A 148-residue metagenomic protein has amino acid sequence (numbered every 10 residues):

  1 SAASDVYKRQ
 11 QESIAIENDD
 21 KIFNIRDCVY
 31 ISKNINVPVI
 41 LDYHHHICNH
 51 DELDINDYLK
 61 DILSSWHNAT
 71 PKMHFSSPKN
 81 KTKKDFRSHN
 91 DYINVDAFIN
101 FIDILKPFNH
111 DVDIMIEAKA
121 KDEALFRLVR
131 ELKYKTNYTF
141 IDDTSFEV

Functional and structural regions predicted by a protein language model:
A2-Y7: Short, small-residue-biased leader/transition segments that mark boundaries at the very start of proteins
R9-E12, K33-I40: Glycine-enriched alpha-helix->loop->beta-strand junction motifs that scaffold or abut catalytic
S13-D20, E117: Catalytic beta/alpha-barrel core
E17-C28, S32: Basic- and aromatic-lined ligand-binding clefts that recognize polyanionic substrates
D20, H45, A120: Short, glycine/acidic-enriched loop or turn micro-motifs at the edges of active sites
F23, H44-N49: Short acidic, Gly/Ser-rich segments with clustered Asp/Glu that frequently serve as metal-coordination loops in enzyme
Y30-S32, L41, H50: Long, repeat-rich segments with strong aromatic
V37, C48-V148: Histidine-acidic metal/acid-base catalytic patches
